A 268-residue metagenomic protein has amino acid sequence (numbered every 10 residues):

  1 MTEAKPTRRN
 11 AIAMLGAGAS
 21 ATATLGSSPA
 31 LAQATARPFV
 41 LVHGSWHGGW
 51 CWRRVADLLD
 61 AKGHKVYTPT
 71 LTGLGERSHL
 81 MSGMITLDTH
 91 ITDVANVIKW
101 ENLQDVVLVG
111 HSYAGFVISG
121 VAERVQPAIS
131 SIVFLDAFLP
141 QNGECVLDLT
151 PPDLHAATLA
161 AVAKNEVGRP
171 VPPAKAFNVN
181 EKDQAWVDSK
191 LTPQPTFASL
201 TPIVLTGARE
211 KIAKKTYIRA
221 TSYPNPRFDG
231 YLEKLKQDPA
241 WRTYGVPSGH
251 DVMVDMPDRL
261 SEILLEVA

Functional and structural regions predicted by a protein language model:
T2-K5, N10-L31: N-terminal export signals
L25-G44: C-terminal segment of N-terminal export signals and the immediately downstream linker at the start of the mature
D60-S78: Conserved alpha/beta-hydrolase
G73-V106, E123-R124, D148-T150: Active-site loop/oxyanion-hole signature of alpha/beta-hydrolase fold enzymes
V107-Q141: Conserved hydrolase catalytic core segment
V133-N165, R227: Flexible "cap/lid" loop of the alpha/beta hydrolase fold
T221-P247, V254: Conserved loop-alpha-helix segment in the C-terminal half of the alpha/beta-hydrolase fold that carries the catalytic
Y244-A268: Catalytic active-site module of serine/aspartate enzymes centered on a nucleophile-bearing elbow/loop
